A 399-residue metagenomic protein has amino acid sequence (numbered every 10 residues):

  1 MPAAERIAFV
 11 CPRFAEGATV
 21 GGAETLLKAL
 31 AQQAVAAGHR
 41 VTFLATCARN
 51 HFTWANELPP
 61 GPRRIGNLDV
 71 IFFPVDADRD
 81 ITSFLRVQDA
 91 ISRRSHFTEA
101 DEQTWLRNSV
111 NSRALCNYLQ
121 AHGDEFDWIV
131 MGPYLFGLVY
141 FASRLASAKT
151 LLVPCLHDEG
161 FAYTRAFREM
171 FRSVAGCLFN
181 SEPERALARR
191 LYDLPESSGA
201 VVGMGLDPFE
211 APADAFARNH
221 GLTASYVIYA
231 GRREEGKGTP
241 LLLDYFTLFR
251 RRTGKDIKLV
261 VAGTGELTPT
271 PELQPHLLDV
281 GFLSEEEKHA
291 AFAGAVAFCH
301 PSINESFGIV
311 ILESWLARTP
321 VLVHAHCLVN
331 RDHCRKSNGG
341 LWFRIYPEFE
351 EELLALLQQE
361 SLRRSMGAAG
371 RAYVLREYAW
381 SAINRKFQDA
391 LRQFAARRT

Functional and structural regions predicted by a protein language model:
A8, R218-K237, L243-T247: Conserved donor-binding/catalytic core segment of Leloir-type glycosyltransferases
T46-G123: A conserved catalytic-core segment of Leloir-type glycosyltransferases
K149-G160, F167-A213, L222, Y229: Donor nucleotide-sugar binding/catalytic pocket of nucleotide-sugar-dependent glycosyltransferases
G263-A290, A297: Nucleotide-activated donor-binding/catalytic signature segment of Leloir-type glycosyltransferases, i.e., the conserved
I303: Aromatic "clamp/platform" in nucleotide-sugar-dependent glycosyltransferases that forms part of the donor/acceptor
P320-A325: Short hydrophobic beta-strand element within catalytic cores of glycosyltransferases and related nucleotide-activated
R331-L354, S361-S365: Change "using UDP/GDP/dTDP sugars" to "using nucleotide sugars
A355, L362-R376, I383-K386: A short, well-ordered alpha-helix in the C-terminal region of glycosyltransferases
